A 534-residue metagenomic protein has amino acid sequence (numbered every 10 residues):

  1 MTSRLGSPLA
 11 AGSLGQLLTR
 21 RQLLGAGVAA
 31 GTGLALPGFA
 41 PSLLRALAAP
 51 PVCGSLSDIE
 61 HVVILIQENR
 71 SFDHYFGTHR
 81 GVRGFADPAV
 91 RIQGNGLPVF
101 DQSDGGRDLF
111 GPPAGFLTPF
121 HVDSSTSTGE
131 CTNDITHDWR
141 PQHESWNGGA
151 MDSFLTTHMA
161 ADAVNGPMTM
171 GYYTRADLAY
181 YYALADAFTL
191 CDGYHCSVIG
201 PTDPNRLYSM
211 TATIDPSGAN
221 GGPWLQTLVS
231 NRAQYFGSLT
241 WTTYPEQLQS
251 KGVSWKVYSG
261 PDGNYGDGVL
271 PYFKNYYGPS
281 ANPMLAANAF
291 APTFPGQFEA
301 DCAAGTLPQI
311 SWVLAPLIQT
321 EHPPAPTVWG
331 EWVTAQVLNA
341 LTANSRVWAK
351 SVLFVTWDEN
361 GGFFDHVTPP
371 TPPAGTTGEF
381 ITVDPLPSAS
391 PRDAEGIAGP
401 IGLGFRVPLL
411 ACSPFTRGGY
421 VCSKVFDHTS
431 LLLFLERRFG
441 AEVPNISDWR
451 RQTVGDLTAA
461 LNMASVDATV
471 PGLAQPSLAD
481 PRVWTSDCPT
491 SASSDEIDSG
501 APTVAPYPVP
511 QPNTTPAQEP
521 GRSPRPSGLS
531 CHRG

Functional and structural regions predicted by a protein language model:
T2-L18, Q22-G534: N-terminal pro-sequences and low-complexity stem/linker regions of secreted or lumenal proteins
